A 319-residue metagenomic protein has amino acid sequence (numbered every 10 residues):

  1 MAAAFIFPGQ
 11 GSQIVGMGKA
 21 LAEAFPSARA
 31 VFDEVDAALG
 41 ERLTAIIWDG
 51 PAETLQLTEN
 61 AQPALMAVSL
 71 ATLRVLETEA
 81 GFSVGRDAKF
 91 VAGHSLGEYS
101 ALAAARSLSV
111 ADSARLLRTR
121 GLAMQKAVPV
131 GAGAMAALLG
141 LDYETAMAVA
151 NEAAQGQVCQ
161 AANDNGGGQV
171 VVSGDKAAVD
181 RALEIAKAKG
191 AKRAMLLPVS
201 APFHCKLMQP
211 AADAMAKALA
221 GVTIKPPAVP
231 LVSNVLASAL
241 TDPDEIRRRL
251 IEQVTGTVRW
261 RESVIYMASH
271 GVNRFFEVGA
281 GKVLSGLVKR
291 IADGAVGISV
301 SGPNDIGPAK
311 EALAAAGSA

Functional and structural regions predicted by a protein language model:
M1-M147, L197, R274-P308, A316: FabD-like malonyl-/acyl-CoA
Q10-Q13, L39, G85, A104-T255: Alpha/beta catalytic cores of group-transfer enzymes, especially the acyltransferase/condensing modules of polyketide
S69, A214-L219, V232, T241-V258 (+4 more regions): Non-catalytic peripheral regions of patatin-like phospholipases
S95, T223, G271: Conserved functional loop/turn residues at catalytic and ligand-binding sites
K187, A268-G271: Non-catalytic positions within long, well-ordered alpha-helices that form the structural scaffold/packing of enzyme
R261-I265: Short hydrophobic/charged patches on amphipathic alpha-helices used for structural packing and interfaces
